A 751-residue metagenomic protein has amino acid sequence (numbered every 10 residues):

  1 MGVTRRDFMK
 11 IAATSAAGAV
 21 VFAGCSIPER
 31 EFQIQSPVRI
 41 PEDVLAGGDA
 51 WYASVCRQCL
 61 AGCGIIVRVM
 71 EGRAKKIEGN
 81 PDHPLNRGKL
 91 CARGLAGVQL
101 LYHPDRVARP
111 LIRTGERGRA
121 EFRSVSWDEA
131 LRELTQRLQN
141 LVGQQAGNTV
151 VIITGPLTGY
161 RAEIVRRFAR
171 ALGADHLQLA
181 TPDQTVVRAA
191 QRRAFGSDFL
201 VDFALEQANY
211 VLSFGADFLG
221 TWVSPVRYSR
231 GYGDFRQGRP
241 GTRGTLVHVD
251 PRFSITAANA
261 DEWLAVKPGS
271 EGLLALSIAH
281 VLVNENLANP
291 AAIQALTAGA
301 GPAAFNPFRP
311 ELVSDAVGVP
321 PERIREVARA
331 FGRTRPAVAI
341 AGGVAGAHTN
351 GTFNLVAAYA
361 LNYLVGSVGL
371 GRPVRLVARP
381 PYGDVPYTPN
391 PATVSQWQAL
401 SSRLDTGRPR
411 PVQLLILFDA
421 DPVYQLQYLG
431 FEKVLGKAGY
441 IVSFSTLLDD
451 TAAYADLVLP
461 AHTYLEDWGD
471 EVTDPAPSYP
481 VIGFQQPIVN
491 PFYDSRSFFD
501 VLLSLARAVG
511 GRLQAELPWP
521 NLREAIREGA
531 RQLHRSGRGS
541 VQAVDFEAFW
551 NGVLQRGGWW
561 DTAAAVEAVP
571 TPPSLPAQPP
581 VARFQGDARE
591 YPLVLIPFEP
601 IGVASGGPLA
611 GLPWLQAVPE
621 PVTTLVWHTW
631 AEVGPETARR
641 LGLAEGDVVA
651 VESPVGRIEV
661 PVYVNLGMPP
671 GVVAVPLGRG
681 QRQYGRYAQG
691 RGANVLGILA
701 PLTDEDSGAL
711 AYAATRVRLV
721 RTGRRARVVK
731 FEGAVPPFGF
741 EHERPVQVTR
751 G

Functional and structural regions predicted by a protein language model:
M1-E285, G299, E311, P320-E326 (+9 more regions): N-terminal export/assembly segments and adjacent metallocofactor-ligating motifs of anaerobic energy-metabolism
T14, G18, L276-V281, V356-Y363 (+2 more regions): Short, hydrophobic/amphipathic alpha-helical patches that form generic packing surfaces within helical domains
R30, K75, A288-A291, I324-R325 (+10 more regions): Acidic/polar loop patches that form or flank catalytic/metal-binding clefts of enzymes that bind anionic ligands
A53, R166, S213-N259, K267 (+3 more regions): A cross-kingdom feature strongest in bacterial/archaeal respiratory oxidoreductases
R117-R123, H280, N284-P321, I488-E567 (+1 more regions): N-terminal leader/propeptide and maturation segments of large enzyme subunits in energy/redox metabolism and hydrolases
V142-V151, P336-A337, P411-L414, K437: Short, surface-exposed connector motifs at secondary-structure boundaries
D175-V186, R243-L246, S367-P381, A438-T451: A generic structural motif
E322, F331-R408, P475, G558 (+2 more regions): A glycine-rich, hydrophobic/aromatic-adjacent loop/helix-cap motif
